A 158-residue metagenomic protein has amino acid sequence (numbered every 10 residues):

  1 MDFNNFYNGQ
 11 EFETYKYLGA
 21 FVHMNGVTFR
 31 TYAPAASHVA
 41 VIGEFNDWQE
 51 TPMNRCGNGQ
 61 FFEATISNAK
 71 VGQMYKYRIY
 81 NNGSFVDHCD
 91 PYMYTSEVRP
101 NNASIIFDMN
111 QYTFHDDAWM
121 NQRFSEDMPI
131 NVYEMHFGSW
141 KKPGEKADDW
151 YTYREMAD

Functional and structural regions predicted by a protein language model:
M1-T28, W48, C56-E155: The feature marks proteins involved in alpha-glucan
Y32-V39, N46-W48, A69: Short proline/glycine-enriched turn/loop motifs at strand-loop junctions of beta-rich domains
V39-V41, Y75: Short beta-strand elements bearing conserved aromatic residues within extracellular beta-rich modules
P52: Blade-loop segments of beta-propeller domains
D158: Glycan-recognition and catalytic cores of secretory/periplasmic carbohydrate-active enzymes
